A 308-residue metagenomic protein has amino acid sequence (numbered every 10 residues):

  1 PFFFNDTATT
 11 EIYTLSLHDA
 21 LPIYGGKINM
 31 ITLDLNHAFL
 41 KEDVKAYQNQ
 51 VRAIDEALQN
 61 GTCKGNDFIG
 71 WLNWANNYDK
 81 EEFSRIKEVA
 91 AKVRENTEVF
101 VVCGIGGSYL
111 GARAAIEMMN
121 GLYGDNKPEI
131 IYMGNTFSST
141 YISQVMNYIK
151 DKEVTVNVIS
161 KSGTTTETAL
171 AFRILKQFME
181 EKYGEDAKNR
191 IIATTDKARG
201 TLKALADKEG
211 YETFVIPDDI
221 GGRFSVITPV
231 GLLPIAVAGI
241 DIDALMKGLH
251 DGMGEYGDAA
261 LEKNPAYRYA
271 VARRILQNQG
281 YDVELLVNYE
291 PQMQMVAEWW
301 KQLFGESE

Functional and structural regions predicted by a protein language model:
T7-L21: Short, small-residue-biased leader/transition segments that mark boundaries at the very start of proteins
I28-R94: Extended, charge-enriched "interface" segments that sit outside catalytic cores
N73-E88, R113-T155, T164, L170-A171: Glycine-rich oxoanion-binding loops at beta->alpha junctions
A75, V99-G106, T155-S162, D282-E290: Short glycine-rich or small-residue beta-strand-to-loop segments that form or flank ligand, phosphate, metal/Fe-S
R85-E98, V145-V154, A272-D282: Glycine-rich phosphate/diphosphate-binding loops that line cofactor/substrate pockets in enzymes
F100-A115, F224-G231: Conserved phosphate/anionic-ligand binding catalytic regions in large, soluble enzymes, centered on
M118-P128, F178-E181, L303-E308: Short helix-loop-beta junction
K182-E308: Active-site phosphate/pyrophosphate-binding segments
